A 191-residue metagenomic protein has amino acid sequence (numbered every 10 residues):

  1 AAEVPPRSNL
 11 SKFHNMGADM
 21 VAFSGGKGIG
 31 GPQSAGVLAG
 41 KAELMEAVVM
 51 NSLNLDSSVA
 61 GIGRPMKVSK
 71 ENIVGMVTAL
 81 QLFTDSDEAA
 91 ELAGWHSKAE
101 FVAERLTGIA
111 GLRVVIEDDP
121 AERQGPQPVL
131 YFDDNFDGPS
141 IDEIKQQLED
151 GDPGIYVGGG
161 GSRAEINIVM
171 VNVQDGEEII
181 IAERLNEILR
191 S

Functional and structural regions predicted by a protein language model:
A1-A2, G94, F136: Residues that cap or flank secondary-structure elements
A1-S86, K98, A103-T107, Q146 (+2 more regions): Conserved PLP-enzyme active-site core in the AAT-like
D87-E88, L130: A short, structure-level motif marking secondary-structure boundaries and short turns
A89-A93: C-terminal helicase module of SF1/SF2 nucleic-acid helicases/translocases
R105-N186: Conserved C-terminal alpha-helix-loop-beta "cap" of PLP-dependent enzymes that closes/shapes the active-site mouth
E187-S191: Generic C-terminal helix-cap and adjacent flexible tail
